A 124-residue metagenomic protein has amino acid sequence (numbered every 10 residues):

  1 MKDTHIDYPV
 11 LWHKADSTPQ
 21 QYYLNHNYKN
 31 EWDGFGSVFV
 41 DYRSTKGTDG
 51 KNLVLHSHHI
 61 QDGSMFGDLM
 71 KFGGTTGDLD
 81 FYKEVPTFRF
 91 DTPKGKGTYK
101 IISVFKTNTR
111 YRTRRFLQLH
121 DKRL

Functional and structural regions predicted by a protein language model:
M1-L124: Solvent-exposed, non-transmembrane regions of membrane-associated and secreted proteins
